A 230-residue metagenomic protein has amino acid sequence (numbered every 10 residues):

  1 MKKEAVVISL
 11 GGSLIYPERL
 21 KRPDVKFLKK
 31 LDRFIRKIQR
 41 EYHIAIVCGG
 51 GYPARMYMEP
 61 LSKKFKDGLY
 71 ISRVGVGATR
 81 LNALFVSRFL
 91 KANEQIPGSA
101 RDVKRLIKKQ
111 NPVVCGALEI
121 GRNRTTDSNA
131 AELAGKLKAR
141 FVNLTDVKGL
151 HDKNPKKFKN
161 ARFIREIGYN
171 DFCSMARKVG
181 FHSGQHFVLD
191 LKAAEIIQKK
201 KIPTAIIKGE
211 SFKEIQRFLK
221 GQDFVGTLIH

Functional and structural regions predicted by a protein language model:
M1-H230: C-terminal catalytic "cap/lid" subdomain
